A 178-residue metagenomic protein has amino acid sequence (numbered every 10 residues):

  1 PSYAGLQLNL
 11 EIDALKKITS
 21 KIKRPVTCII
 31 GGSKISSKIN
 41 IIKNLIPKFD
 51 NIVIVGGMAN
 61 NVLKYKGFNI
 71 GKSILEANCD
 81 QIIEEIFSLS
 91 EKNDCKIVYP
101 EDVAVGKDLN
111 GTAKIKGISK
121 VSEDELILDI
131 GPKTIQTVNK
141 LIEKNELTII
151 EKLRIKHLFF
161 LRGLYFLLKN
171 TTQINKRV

Functional and structural regions predicted by a protein language model:
P1-V178: Active-site loop-to-helix "anion-binding N-cap" substructures in soluble metabolic enzymes
